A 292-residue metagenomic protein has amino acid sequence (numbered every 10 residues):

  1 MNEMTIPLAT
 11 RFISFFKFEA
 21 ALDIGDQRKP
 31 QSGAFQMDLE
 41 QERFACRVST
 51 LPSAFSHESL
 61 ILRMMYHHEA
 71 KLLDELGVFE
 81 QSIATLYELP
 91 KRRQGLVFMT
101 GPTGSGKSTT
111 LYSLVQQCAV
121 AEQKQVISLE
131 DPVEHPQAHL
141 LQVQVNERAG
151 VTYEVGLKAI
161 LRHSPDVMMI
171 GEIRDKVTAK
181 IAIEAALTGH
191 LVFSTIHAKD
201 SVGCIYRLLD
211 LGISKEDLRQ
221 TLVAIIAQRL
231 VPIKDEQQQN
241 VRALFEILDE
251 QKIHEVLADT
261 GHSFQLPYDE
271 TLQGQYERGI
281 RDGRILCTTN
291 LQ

Functional and structural regions predicted by a protein language model:
M1-Q292: Short, flexible helix-loop junctions that flank or precede catalytic/ligand sites
